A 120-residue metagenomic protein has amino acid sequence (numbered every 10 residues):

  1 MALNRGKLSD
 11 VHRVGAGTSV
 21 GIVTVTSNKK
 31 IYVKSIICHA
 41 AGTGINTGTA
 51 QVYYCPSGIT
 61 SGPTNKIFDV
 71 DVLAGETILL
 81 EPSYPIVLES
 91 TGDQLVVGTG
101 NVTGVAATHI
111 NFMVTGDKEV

Functional and structural regions predicted by a protein language model:
M1-I31, A41-T43, T91, T99-V120: C-terminal interaction-tip segments
L8-V11, T64-L73: Solvent-exposed serine/threonine-rich low-complexity stretches and specific carbohydrate-binding patches
G15-T18, L73-T77: Solvent-exposed, conformationally flexible loop/turn segments
T18-G21, K66, L79-S83: Short structured motifs
V33-S35, T47-Q51, H109-N111: Exposed beta-strand and adjacent loop surfaces of beta-rich binding modules that mediate intermolecular recognition
T43-K66: Short, surface-exposed beta-strand/strand-loop-strand elements in extracellular ectodomains
G75-G92: Beta-sandwich interaction modules
